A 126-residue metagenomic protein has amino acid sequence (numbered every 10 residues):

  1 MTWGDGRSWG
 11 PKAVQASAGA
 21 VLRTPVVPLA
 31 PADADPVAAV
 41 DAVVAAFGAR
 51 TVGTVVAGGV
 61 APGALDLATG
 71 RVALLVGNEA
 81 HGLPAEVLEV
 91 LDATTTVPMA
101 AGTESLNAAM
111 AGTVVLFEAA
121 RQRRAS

Functional and structural regions predicted by a protein language model:
M1-G58, A125: RNA substrate-binding interface of SAM-dependent RNA methyltransferases
D5-L22, A85-S126: Structured adenosyl-cofactor binding patch, chiefly the S-adenosyl-L-methionine
V52-T103: Active-site/ligand-binding-proximal alpha/beta "capping" segment
